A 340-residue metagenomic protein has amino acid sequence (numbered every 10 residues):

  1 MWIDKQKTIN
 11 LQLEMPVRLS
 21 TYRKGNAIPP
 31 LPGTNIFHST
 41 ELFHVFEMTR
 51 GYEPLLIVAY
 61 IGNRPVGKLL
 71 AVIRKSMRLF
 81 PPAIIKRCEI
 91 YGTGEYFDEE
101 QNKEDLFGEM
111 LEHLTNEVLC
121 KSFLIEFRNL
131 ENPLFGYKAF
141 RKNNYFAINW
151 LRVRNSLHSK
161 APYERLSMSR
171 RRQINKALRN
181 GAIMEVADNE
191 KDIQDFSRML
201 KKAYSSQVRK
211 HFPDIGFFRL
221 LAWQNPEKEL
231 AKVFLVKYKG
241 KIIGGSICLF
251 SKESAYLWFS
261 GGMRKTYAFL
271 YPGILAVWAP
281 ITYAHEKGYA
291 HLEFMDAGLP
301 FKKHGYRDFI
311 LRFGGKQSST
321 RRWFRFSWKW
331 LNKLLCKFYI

Functional and structural regions predicted by a protein language model:
W2-L13, V72-K75, F140-P162, K287-I340: Active-site/acyl-donor-binding loops of N-acyltransferases
W2-R78, L130-A268: A conserved beta-strand-loop-helix scaffold within acyl/acetyltransferase catalytic domains
Y52-P54, L119-S122, A231, E286-Y289: Short, high-confidence coil segments that cap the C-terminus of an alpha-helix and link into the following beta-strand
G62-P65, Y96-D98, D105-H113, R219-K329: Aromatic (often tryptophan-rich) hydrophobic motifs at membrane interfaces
V72-T93: Conserved acyl-donor/pantetheine-binding loop and adjacent beta-alpha core of acyl/acetyltransferases and related
D105-N149: Non-catalytic accessory segments adjacent to catalytic cores
L124-F127, E185, L292-M295: Short catalytic-loop micro-motif centered on adjacent basic/acidic residues
